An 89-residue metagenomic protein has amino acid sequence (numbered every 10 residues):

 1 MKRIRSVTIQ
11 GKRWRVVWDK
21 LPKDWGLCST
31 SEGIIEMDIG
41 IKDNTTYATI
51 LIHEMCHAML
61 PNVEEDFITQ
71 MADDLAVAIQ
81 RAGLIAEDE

Functional and structural regions predicted by a protein language model:
K2-T45, P61, E65-I79: Active-site scaffold of zinc-dependent metalloenzymes
T49-P61: Active-site recognition of the HExxH zinc-binding catalytic motif
R81-E89: Short, positively charged interaction helices/loops
